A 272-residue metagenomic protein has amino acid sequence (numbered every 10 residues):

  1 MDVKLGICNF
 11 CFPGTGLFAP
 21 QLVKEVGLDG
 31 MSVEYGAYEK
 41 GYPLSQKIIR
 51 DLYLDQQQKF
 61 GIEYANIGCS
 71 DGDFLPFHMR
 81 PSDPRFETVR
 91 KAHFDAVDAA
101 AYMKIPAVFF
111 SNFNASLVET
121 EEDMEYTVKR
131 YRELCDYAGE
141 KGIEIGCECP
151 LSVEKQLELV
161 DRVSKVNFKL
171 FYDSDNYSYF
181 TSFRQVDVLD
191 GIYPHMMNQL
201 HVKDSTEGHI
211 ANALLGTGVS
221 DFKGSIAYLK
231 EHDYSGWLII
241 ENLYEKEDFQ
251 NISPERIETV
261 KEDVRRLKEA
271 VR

Functional and structural regions predicted by a protein language model:
M1-G6, N66-M79: N-terminal small/glycine-rich loop or linker at the start of catalytic domains across soluble metabolic enzymes
M1-G6, P13-D29, Q58, V153-Y172 (+1 more regions): Histidine-acidic metal/acid-base catalytic patches
S32-L54, N112-V118: Glycine-rich, proline-tolerant flexible connector loops at the mouths of alpha/beta enzymes
E39-G41, D73-R80, N114-T120, Y179-T181 (+2 more regions): A short acidic, helix-capping loop that chelates divalent metal ions and anchors anionic groups
S45-L52, F86, R90-H93, D123-Y131 (+2 more regions): Charged helix-capping and loop-helix junction motifs
R50-C69, V128-A138, F222: Alpha-helix-loop-beta-strand connector modules within alpha/beta enzyme cores
K59, P76-K169, I257: Active-site acidic/histidine proton-transfer and metal-coordination neighborhood in alpha/beta enzyme cores
